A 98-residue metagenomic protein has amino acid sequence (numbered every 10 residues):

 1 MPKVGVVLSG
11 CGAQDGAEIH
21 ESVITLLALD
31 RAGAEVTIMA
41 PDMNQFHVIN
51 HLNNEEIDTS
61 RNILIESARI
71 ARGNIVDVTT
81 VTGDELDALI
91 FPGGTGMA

Functional and structural regions predicted by a protein language model:
M1-A98: Extended, subdomain-level signal for the structured scaffold at the beginning of enzyme domains
